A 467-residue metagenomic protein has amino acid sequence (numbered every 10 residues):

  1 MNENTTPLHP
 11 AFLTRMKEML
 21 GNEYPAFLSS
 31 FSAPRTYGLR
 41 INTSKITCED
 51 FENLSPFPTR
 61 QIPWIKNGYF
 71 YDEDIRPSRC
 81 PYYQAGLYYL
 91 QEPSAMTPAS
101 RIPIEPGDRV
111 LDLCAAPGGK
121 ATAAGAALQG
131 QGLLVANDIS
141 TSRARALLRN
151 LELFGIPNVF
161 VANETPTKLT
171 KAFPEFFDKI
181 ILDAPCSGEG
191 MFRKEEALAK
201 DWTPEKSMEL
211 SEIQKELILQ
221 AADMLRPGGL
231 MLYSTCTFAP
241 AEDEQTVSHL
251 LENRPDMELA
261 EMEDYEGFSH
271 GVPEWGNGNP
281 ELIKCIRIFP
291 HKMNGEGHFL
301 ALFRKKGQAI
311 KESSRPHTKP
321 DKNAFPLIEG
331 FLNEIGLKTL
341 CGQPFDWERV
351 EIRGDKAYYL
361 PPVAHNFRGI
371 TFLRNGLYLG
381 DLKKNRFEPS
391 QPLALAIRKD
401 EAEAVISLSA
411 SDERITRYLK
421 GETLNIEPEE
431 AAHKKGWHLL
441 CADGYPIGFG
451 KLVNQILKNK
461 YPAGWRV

Functional and structural regions predicted by a protein language model:
M1-L54, E296, K306-V467: Polybasic, low-complexity RNA-engagement segments
Y37-M96: Conserved AdoMet
G107-A116: Conserved class I S-adenosyl-L-methionine
P117-G130: Conserved SAM-binding loop of SAM-dependent methyltransferases across substrates and taxa, primarily the Class I
L128-Q129, L225-P227: Helix-to-beta-strand junctions that scaffold the AdoMet/dcAdoMet cofactor pocket in Class I SAM-dependent enzymes
N137-E175: S-adenosyl-L-methionine
S142, K179-L219, C236-D243, S269 (+1 more regions): Mobile active-site "lid"/loop adjacent to the S-adenosyl-L-methionine
F177, L230-Y233, F238-Y358: Class I S-adenosyl-L-methionine
